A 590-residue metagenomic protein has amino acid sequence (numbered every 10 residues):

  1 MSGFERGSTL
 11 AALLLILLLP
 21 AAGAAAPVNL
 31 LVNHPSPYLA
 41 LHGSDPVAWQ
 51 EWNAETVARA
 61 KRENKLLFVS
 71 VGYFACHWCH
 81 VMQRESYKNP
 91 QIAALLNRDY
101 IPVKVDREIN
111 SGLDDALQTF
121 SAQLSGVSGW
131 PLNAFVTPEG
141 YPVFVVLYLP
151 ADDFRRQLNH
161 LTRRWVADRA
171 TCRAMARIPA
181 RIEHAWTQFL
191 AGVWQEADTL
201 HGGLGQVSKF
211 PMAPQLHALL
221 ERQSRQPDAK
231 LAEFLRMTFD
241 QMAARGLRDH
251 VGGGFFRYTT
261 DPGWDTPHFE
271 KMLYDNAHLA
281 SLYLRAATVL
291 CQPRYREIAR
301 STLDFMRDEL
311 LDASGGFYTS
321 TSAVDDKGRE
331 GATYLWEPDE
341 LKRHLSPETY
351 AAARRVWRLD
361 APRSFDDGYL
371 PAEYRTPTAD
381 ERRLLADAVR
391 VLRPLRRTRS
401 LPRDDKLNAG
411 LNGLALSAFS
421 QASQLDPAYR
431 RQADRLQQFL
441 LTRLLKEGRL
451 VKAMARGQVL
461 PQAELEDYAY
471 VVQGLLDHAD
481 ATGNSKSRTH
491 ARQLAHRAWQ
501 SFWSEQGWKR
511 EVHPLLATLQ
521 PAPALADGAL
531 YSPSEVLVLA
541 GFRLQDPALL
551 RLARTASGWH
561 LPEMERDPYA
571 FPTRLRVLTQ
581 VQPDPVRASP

Functional and structural regions predicted by a protein language model:
M1-A11: Bacterial N-terminal signal peptides that target proteins for export
T9-A21: Bacterial N-terminal signal peptides
A25, L30, P35, G72 (+5 more regions): Glycan-recognition and catalytic cores of secretory/periplasmic carbohydrate-active enzymes
L30-R59, A197-L204: Amphipathic alpha-helical packing elements
G43-A48, W52-I92, L578: Local sequence-structure signature of Cys/Sec-based thiol-disulfide redox active-site neighborhoods
I101-V103: A fold-wide structural signal in alpha/beta-hydrolase
D115-T119: Amphipathic helical hotspot of TIR/SEFIR-family domains
